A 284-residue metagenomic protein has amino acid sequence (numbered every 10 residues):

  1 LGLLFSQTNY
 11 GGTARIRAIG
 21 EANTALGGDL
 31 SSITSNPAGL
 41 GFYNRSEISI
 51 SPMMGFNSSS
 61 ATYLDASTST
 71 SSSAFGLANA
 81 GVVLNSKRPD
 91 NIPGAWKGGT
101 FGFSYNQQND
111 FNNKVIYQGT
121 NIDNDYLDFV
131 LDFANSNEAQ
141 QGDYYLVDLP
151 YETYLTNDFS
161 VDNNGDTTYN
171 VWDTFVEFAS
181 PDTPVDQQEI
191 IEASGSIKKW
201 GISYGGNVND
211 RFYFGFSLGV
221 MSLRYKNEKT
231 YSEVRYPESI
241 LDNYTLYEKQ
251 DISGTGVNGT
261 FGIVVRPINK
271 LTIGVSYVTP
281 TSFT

Functional and structural regions predicted by a protein language model:
L1-I16, N85-T284: Outer-membrane beta-barrel porins/channels
L1-N23, G41-S58: Transmembrane beta-strand segments of Gram-negative outer membrane beta-barrel proteins
A14-G28, S58-S73: Surface-exposed strand-loop-strand hairpins of Gram-negative outer-membrane beta-barrel proteins
R17, S35, P52-A66, V83 (+3 more regions): Transmembrane beta-barrel domains of bacterial outer-membrane proteins
A22-G27, S31-I33, P37-S46, F56-N57 (+1 more regions): Outer-membrane beta-barrel pore proteins
S31, S71-A80, S196-W200, T255-G259: Residues that define the transmembrane beta-barrel architecture of outer-membrane proteins
T34, S49-S51, G81-V83, T100-S104: Short, conserved beta-strand segments within well-ordered enzyme catalytic domains that often line or immediately flank
G41, A78-N85: Feature captures outer-membrane beta-barrel proteins of Gram-negative bacteria and organelles
